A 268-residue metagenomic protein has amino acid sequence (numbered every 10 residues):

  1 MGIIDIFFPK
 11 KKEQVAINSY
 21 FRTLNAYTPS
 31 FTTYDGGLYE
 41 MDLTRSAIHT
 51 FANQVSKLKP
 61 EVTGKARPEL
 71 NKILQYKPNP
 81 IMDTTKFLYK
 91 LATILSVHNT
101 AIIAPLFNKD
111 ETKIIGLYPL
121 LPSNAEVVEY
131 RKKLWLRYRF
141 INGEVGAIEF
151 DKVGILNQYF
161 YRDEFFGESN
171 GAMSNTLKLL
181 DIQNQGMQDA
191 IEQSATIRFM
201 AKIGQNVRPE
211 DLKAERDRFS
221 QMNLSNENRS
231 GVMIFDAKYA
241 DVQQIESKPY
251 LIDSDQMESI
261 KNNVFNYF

Functional and structural regions predicted by a protein language model:
M1-D253, M257-S259, N263-N266: Structured, contiguous alpha/beta core segments that scaffold functional sites
